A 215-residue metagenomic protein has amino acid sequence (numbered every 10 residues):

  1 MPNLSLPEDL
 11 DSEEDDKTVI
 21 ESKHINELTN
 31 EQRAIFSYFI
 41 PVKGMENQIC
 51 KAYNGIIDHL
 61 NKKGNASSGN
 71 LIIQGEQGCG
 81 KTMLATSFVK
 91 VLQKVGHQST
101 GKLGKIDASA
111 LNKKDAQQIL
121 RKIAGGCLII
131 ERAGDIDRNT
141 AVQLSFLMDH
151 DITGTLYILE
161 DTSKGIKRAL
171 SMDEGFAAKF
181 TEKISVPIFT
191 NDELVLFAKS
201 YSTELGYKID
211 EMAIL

Functional and structural regions predicted by a protein language model:
P2-E27: Interdomain "pre-motor" coupling segment immediately N-terminal to P-loop NTPase/helicase cores
V19-G69: Pre-Walker A (pre-P-loop) alpha-helix and adjacent loop at the N terminus of AAA/AAA+ ATPase modules, a conserved
S68-G101: Walker A/P-loop
V91-I123: AAA+/P-loop NTPase substrate/partner-engagement loops
S99-K102, G125, D151-T155, F176-E182: Short glycine-/polar-rich loops that comprise or flank the Walker A/P-loop and associated switch/sensor motifs
A116, A124-I158, G165-D173, N191-L194: Conserved AAA+/SF3 P-loop NTPase catalytic/coupling segment centered on the Walker-B
S171-F189: A short helix-turn-beta junction within AAA+ P-loop NTPase domains corresponding to the substrate/partner-engaging
P187-L215: Conserved C-terminal "switch" segment of AAA+ ATPases
